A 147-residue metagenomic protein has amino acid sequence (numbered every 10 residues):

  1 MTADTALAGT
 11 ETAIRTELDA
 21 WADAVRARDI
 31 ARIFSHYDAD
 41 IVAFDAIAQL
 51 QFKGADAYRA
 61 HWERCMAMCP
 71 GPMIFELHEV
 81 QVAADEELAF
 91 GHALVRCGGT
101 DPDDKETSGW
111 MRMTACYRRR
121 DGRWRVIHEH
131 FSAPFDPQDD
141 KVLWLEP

Functional and structural regions predicted by a protein language model:
T2-R32, V42-P147: A beta-strand edge to alpha-helix "cap/lid" segment located at domain peripheries
